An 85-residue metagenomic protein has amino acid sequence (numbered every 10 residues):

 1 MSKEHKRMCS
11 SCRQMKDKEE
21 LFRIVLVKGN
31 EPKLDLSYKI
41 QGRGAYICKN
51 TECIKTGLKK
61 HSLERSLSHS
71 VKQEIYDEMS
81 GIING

Functional and structural regions predicted by a protein language model:
M1-S2: Flexible extramembrane loops and terminal tails that flank transmembrane helices in small membrane-associated subunits
H5-M8, Q41-G44: Short metal-coordination and nucleic-acid-contact micro-motifs, chiefly zinc-binding Cys/His arrays
K6-D17: Short cysteine-rich loop/turn motifs with clustered Cys
R13, K49-I54: Cys/His-coordinated zinc-binding microdomains
K18-F22, I54: Short, non-ligating residues that shape and space the ligands of small metal-coordination modules and catalytic
V27-G29, K49: Short acidic-glycine loop/turn motifs at beta-strand connectors
N30-G42: Short linker/helix segments within small regulatory modules
K55-G85: C-terminal structural segments of small proteins and small subunits
